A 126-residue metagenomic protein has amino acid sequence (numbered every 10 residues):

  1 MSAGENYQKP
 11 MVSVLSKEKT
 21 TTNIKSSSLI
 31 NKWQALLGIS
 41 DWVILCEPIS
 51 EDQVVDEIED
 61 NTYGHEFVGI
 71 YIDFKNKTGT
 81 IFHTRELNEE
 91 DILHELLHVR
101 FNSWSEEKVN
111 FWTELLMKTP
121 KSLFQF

Functional and structural regions predicted by a protein language model:
S2-K17, N61-Y63, E89: Non-catalytic architectural context of zinc metalloproteases
G4, I30-W33, Y71, K77: Short juxta-domain linker segments that transition from a proline/glycine-rich, charged coil into a short amphipathic
N6, K17-S28, T84, W104: Alpha-helix boundary/N-cap detector
K19-L45: Zn2+-dependent metallopeptidase catalytic core
E47-E89, V99-N102, E106-L116: Active-site scaffold of zinc-dependent metalloenzymes
I92: A conserved beta-strand element that flanks and buttresses the S-adenosyl-L-methionine
E95: Walker B catalytic acidic pair
P120-F126: Short helix/loop segments within enzyme catalytic domains that coordinate or immediately flank catalytic cofactors
